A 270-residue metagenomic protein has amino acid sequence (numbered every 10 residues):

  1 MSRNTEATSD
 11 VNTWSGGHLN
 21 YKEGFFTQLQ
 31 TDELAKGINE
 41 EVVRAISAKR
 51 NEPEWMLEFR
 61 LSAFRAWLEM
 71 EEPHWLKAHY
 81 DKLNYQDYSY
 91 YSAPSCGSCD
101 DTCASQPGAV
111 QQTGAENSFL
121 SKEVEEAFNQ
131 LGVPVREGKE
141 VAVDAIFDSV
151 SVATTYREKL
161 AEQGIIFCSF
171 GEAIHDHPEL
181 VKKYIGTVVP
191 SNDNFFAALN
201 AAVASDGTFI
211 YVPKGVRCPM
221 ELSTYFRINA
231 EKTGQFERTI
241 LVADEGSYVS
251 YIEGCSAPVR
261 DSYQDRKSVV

Functional and structural regions predicted by a protein language model:
S2-V270: Glycine-rich and polybasic anion-binding loops at the starts of cofactor/ligand-binding domains
